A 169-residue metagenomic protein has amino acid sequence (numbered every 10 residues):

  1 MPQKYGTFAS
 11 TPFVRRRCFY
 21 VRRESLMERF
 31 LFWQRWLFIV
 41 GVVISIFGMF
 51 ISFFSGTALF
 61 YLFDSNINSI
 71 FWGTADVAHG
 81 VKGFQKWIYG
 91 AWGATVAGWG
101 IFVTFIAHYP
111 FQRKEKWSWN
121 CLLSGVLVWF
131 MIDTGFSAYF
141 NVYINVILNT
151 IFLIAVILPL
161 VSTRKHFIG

Functional and structural regions predicted by a protein language model:
L26-L37, A78-I88, E115-W119, N141 (+1 more regions): Membrane-interface helix-boundary signature
Q34-F60: N-terminal signal-anchor transmembrane alpha helix
V40-F50, T95-F102, G125-I132, I151 (+1 more regions): Membrane-embedded alpha-helical transmembrane segments of multi-pass integral membrane proteins
Y61-D64, H79-A97: A loop-to-helix transmembrane entry motif
G100-S118: Juxtamembrane helix-break-helix junctions at the cytosolic face of small multi-pass alpha-helical membrane proteins
F130-L148: Membrane-helix boundary connector in multi-pass membrane proteins
L153-G169: Membrane-water interface at the C-terminal end of transmembrane alpha helices
